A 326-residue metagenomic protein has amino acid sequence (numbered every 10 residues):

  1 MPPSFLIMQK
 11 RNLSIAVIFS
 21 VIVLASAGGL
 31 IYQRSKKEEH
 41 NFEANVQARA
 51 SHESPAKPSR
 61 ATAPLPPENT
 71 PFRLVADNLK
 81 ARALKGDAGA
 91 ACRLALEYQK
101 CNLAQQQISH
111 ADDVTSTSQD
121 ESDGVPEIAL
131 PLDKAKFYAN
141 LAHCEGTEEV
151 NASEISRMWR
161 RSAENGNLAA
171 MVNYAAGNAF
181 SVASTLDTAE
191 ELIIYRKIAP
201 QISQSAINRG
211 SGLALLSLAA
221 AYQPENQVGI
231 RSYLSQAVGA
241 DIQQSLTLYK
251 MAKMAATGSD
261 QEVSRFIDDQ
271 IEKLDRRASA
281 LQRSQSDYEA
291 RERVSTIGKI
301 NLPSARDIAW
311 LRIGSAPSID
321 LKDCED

Functional and structural regions predicted by a protein language model:
I15-L30: Hydrophobic membrane-insertion alpha-helices, especially the h-region of bacterial N-terminal signal peptides
R34-A61: Ser/Thr/Pro/Gly-rich low-complexity linker/stalk segments immediately outside membranes or between
P64-L65, P126-W159: Intrinsically disordered, low-complexity acidic Ser/Thr-rich regulatory segments
T70-F72, S109, E149-E154, L186-Q201 (+1 more regions): Structural signature of tandem alpha-helical TPR/SEL1-like repeats, specifically the intra-repeat loop/turn
K85-A88, Y98-C101, Q105, D112 (+8 more regions): Short helix-capping/linker turns of helical repeat alpha-solenoids
E97, G177, A221, A252 (+2 more regions): TPR/TPR-like alpha-solenoid repeats
S116, Y195-R196, P200, Q236-E262 (+1 more regions): TPR/TPR-like (Sel1-like) alpha-helical repeat modules
S259-D326: Terminal, low-structured helical/coil segments at or just beyond the last alpha-helical repeat
